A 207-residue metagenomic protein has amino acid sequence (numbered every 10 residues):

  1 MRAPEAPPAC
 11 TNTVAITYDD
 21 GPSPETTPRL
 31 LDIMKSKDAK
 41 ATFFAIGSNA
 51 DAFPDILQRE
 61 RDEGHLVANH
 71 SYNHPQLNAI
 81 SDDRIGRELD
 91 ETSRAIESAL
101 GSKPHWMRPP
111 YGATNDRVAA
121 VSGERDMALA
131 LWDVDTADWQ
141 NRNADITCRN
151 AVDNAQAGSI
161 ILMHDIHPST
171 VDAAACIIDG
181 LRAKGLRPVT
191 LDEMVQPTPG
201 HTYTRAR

Functional and structural regions predicted by a protein language model:
M1-I80, R84-S98, S102-P104: Active-site beta->alpha N-cap acidic-glycine motif
R2, A6, K37, A50-D51 (+1 more regions): C-terminal domain-boundary segment and adjacent tail
Y18-G21, F44-S48, S71-Y72, R108-G112 (+3 more regions): Active-site-proximal beta-strand/loop segments in catalytic clefts of secreted hydrolases
D19, M34, V67-H70, T92 (+6 more regions): Conserved, mostly hydrophobic/aromatic
T26, P75-K103, Y111-A157, T170-D172: Alpha-helical scaffold elements lining the catalytic groove of polysaccharide deacetylases
K40, L66, A128, D135 (+1 more regions): Residue-level detector of anion-binding/catalytic polar loops
L57-E60, D83-I85, D145-T147, T202-R207: Short low-complexity, flexible loop/linker segments enriched in glycine and/or proline with clustered acidic
